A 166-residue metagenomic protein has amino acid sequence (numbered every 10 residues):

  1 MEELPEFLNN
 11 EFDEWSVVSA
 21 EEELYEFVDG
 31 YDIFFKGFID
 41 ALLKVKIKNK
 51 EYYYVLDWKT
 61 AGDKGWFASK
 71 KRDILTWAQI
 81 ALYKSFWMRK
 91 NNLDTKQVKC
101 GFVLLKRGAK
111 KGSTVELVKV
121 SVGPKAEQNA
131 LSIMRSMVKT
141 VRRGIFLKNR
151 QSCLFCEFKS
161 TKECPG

Functional and structural regions predicted by a protein language model:
M1-E3, Q79, I133, M137: Alpha-helical packing segments of well-folded alpha/beta enzyme cores
M1-W66, N92-K99: Catalytic cores of nuclease domains that cleave nucleic-acid phosphodiester backbones
I39, A81-K84: Short, well-ordered alpha-helical packing segments
A68-A78: Short alpha-helix boundary/capping segments
R72-D73, K84-G166: Metal-dependent nuclease catalytic regions and adjoining charged, substrate-binding loops involved in nucleic-acid end
